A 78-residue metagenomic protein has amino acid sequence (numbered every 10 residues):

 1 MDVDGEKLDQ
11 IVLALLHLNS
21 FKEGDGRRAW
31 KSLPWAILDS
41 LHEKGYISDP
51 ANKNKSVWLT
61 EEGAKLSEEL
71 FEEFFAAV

Functional and structural regions predicted by a protein language model:
M1-S32, E73-F74: Short amphipathic alpha-helical interface segments
K7-I11, I37, L66, L70: Exposed alpha-helical structural elements
E23-G24, D49, V78: Residue-level signal for secondary-structure boundary elements
R27-K44: Short amphipathic alpha-helical interaction segments
E43-N52: A short, conserved structural fragment
N54-L59: Minor-groove-contacting beta-hairpin "wing" of winged helix-turn-helix DNA-binding domains
E61-V78: Short, amphipathic alpha-helical interaction segments positioned at domain boundaries
